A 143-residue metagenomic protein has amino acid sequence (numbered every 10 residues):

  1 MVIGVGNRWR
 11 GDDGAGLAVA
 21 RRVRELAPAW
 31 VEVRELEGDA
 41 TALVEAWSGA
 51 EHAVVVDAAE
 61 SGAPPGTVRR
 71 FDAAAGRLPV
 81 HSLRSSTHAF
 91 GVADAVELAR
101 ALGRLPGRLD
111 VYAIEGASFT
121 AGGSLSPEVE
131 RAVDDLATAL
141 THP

Functional and structural regions predicted by a protein language model:
M1-S118, G123-D134, A139-P143: N-terminal catalytic or cofactor-binding beta/alpha core of small enzyme domains
